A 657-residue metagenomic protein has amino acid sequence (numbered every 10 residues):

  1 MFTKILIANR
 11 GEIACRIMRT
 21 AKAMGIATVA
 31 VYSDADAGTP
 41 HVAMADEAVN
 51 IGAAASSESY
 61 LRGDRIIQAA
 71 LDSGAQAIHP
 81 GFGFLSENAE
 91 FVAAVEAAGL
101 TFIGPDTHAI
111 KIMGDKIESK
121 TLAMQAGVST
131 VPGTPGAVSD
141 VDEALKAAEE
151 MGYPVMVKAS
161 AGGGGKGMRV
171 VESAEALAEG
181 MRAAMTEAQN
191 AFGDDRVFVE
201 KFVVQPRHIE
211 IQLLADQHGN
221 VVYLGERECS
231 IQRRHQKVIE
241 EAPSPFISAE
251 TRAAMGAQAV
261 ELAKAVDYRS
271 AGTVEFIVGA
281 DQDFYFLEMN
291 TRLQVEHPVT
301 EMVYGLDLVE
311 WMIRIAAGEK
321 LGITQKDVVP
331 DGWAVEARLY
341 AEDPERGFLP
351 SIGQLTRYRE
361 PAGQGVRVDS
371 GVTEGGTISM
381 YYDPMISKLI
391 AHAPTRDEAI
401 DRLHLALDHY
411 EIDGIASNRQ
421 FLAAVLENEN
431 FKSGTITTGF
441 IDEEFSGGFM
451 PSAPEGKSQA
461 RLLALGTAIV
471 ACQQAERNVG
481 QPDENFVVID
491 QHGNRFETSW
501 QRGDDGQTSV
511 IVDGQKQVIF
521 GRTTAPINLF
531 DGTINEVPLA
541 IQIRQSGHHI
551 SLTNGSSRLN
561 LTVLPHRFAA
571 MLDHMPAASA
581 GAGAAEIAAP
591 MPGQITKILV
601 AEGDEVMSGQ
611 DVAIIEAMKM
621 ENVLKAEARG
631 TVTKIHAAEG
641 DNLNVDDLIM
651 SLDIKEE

Functional and structural regions predicted by a protein language model:
M1-V274, V278-H297: N-terminal beta-alpha lobe that positions the nucleotide/phosphoryl donor in ATP/NTP-coupled carboxylate activation
S173, A215-N220, G279-Q282, A362 (+3 more regions): Short acidic-glycine loop/turn motifs at beta-strand connectors
A259, P298-K516, D611, D641 (+1 more regions): Catalytic cores of soluble metabolic enzymes centered on carboxylation/carboxyl-transfer
H392-E398, L403-D413, P576-P590, Q594 (+1 more regions): Conserved bacterial/organellar gene-expression machines centered on ribosome-associated P-loop NTPases
D504-Q507, D513-L529, T533-A540, G547-H548: Conserved nucleotide-binding/hydrolysis modules and their immediate coupling elements across P-loop/ASCE NTPase motors
R544-P590: Catalytic P-loop NTP-binding/switch module of NTPases
S579-E657: Structured functional modules or segments
